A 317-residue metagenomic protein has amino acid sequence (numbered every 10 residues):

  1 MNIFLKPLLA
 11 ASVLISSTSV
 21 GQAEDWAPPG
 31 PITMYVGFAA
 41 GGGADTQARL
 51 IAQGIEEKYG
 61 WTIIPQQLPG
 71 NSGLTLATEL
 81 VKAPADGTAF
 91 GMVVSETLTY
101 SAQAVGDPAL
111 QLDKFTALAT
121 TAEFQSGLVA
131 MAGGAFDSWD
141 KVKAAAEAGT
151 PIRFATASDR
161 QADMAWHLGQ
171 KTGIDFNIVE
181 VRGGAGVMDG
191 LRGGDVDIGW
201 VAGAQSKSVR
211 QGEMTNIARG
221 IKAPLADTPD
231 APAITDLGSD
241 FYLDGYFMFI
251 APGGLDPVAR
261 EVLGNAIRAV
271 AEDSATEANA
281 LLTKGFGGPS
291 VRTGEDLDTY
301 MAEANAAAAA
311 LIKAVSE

Functional and structural regions predicted by a protein language model:
M1-P29, E317: Short, low-complexity disordered leader/linker segments with a strong preference for bacterial N-terminal type II
A23-K114, T150, R160-Q161, Q170-I198 (+4 more regions): N-terminal (or domain-start) structured segment
W26-G30, E79-T88, A102-G186, I234 (+1 more regions): Hinge/capping helix and adjacent helix->loop/strand transition within the periplasmic-binding protein
G42, N71, D159, A185 (+3 more regions): Soluble non-cytosolic domains of exported or imported proteins
Q67, M92, A117-T120, T156 (+4 more regions): Structural signal for conserved beta-strand scaffold positions within catalytic alpha/beta enzyme cores
S95-T97, E123, G133, D159 (+2 more regions): Solvent-exposed coil/turn segments that connect beta secondary-structure elements in extracytoplasmic/periplasmic
E123, Q205-A278, Y300-A307, L311: C-terminal lobe and pocket-closing loops of periplasmic/extracytoplasmic Venus-flytrap solute-binding proteins
E272, T276-D298: Mature extracytoplasmic/periplasmic domains
